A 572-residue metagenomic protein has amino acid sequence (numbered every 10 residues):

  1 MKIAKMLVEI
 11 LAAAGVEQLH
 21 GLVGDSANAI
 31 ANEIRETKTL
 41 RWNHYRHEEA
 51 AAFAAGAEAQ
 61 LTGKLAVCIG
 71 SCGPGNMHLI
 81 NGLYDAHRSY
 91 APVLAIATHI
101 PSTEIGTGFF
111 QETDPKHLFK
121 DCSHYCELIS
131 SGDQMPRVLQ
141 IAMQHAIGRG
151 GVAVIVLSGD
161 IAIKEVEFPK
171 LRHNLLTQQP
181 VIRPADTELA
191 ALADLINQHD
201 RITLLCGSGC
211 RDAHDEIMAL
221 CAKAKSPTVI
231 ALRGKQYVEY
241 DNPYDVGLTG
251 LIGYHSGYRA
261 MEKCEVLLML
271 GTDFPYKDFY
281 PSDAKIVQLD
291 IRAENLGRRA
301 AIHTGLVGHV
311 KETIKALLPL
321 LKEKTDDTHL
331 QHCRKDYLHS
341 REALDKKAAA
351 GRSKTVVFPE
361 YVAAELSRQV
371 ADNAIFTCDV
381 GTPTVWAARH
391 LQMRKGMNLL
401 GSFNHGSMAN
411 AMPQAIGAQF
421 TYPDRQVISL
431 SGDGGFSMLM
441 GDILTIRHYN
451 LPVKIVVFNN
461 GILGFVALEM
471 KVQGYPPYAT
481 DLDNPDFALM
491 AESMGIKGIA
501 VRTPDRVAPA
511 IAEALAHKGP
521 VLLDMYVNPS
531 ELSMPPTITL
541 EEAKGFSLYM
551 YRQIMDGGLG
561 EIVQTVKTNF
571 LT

Functional and structural regions predicted by a protein language model:
M1-T325, E365, Q369-D372, P452-I455 (+4 more regions): N-terminal alpha/beta PP-like core and its mobile active-site loop of ThDP/TPP-dependent enzymes
A4-L7, A12, V16, L22-D25 (+4 more regions): Active-site diphosphate/adenylate-binding microenvironment
L22-G24, N43-F53, C68-P74, S130-S131 (+5 more regions): Active-site nucleophile and cofactor-binding loops and adjacent substrate-binding regions of central metabolic enzymes
R35-W42, Q60-V67, R389-N404, K471-G474: Glycine/charged-rich beta-loop-alpha catalytic/anionic-binding loops adjacent to active sites
E104, Q111, H448-E541: Thiamine diphosphate
D133, L157, F168-P169, D194 (+4 more regions): Phosphate/pyrophosphate-binding active-site segments
D215-A219, R389-K395, D442-T445, P536-I538: Short glycine/threonine-rich loop-to-helix capping motif typified by GTGT followed within a few residues by an Asp-Pro
N410, Q414-K454: Catalytic phosphate/nucleotide-handling subdomain of diverse soluble enzymes
